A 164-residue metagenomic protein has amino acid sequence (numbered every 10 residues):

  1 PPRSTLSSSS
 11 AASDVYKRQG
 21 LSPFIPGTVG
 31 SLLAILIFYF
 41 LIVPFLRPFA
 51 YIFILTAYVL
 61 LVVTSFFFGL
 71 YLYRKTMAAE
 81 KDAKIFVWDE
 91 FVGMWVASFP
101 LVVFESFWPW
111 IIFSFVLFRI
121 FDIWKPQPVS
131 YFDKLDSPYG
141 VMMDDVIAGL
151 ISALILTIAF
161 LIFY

Functional and structural regions predicted by a protein language model:
P1-A12, Y16: Single conserved hydrophobic/aromatic residue that forms the stacking wall/gate of nucleotide- or nucleobase-binding
K17-G20, F67-D82, W124-K134: C-terminal ends of transmembrane helices
Q19, E80-G93, S137-V141: Juxtamembrane helix-capping/reentrant segments at transmembrane boundaries
V29-F38, W88-S98, A148-A153: Core segments of transmembrane alpha-helices that mediate helix-helix packing or line hydrophobic substrate/ligand
Y39, L61-L70, S98, S114-I123: Alpha-helical transmembrane segments of multi-pass membrane proteins
Y39-A57, A97-W110, T157-Y164: Helix-coil boundary and interhelical linker segments in multi-pass alpha-helical membrane proteins
I85, P128-L150: Interfacial loop-to-transmembrane junctions
D145-I162: Final/C-terminal transmembrane alpha-helix of multipass membrane proteins
